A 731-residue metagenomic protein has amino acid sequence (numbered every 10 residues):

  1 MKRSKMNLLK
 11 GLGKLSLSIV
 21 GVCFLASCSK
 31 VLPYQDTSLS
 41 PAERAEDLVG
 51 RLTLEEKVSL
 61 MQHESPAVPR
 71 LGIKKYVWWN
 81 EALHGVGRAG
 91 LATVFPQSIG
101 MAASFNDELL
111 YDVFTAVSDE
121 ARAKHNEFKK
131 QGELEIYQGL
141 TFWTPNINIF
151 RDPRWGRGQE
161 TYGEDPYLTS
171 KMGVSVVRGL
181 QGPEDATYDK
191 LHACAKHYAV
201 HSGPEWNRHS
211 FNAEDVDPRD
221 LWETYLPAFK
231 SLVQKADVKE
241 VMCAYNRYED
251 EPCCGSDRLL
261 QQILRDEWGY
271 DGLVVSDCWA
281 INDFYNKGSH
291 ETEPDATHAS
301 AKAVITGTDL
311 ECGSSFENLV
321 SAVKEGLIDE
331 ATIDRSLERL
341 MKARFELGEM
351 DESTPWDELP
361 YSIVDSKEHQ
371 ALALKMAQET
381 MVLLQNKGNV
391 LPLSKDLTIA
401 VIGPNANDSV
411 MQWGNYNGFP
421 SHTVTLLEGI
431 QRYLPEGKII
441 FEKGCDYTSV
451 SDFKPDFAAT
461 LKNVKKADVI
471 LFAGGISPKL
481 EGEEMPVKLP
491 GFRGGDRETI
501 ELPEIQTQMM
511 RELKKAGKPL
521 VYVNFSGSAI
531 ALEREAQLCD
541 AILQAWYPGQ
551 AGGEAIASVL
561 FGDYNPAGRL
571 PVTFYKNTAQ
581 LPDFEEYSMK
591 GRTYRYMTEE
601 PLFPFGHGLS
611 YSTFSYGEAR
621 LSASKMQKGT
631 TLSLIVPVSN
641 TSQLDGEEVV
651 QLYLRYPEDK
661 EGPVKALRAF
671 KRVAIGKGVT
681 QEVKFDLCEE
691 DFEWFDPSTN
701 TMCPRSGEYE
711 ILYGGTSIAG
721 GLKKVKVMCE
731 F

Functional and structural regions predicted by a protein language model:
M1-L32: Bacterial Sec-dependent N-terminal signal peptides
G21-C23, G676, M728: N-terminal non-cleavable signal-anchor helices
C28-F695, T701-A719, F731: Glycoside hydrolase catalytic-domain context in secreted enzymes
G720-V725: Extracellular and select intracellular beta-sandwich modules with Ser/Thr-enriched, small-residue motifs on
